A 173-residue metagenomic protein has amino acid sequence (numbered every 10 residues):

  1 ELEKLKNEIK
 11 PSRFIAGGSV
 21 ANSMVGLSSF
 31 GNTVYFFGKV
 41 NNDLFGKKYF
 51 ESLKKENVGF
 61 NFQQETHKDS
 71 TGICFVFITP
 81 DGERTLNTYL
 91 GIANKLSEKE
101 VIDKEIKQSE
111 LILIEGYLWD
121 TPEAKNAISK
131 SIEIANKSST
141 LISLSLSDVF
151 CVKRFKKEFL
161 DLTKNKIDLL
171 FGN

Functional and structural regions predicted by a protein language model:
E1-F37, K47, K55: Glycine-rich phosphate/adenosyl-contacting loop at the front of the ribokinase-like
S12-I15, K39-N41, F50-E65, D69 (+1 more regions): Ribokinase/PfkB-type carbohydrate-kinase core domain
